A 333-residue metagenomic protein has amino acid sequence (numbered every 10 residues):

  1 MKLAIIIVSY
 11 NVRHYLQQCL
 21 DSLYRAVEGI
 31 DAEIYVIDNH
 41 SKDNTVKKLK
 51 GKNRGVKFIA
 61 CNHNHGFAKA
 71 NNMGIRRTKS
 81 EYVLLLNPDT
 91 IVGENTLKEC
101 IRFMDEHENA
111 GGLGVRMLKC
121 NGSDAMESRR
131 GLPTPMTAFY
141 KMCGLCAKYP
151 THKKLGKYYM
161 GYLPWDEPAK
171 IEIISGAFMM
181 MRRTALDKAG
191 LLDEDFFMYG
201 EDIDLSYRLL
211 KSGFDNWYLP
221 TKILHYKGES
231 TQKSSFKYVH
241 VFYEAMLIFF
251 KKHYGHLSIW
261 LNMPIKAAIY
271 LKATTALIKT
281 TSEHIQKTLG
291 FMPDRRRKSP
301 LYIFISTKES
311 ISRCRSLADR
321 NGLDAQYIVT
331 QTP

Functional and structural regions predicted by a protein language model:
I7, V12-V27, C314-R315: Short, well-formed alpha-helical segments that are part of the catalytic scaffolds of diverse glycosyltransferases
S22, D38-V46, H63: A conserved acidic beta->alpha catalytic loop
A60-T78, E99: Glycine-rich, basic loop-to-helix element that forms the pyrophosphate-binding segment of sugar-nucleotide handling
V83: Short aromatic/hydrophobic "clamp" motif used to bind/position activated sugar donors
I91-E127: Conserved donor NDP-sugar-binding/catalytic core segment of glycosyltransferases
L132-I171: Short, flexible, basic/aromatic active-site loop/helix in glycosyltransferases
P164-E167, E172-K222: A short, conserved alpha-helix in the catalytic core of glycosyltransferases
Y207-I285: Active-site-adjacent helix/loop segment of glycosyltransferases that harbors family-specific signature motifs
